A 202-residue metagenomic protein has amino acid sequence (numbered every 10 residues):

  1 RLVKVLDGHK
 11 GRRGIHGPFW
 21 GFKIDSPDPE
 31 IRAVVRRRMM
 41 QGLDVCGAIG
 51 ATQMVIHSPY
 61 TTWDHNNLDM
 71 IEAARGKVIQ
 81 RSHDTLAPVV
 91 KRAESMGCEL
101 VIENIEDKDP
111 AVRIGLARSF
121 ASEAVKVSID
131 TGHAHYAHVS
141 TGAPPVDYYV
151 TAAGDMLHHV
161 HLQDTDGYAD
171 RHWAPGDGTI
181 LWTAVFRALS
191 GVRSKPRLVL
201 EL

Functional and structural regions predicted by a protein language model:
R1-V3, F19-S26, E30-R36, L198: Alpha/beta catalytic barrel-like cores
L2-I15, Q41-G50, V90-S95, L116-A124 (+2 more regions): Acidic (Asp/Glu)-rich catalytic clusters
R13-P18, M54-I56, L100-I102, V125-D130 (+2 more regions): Hydrophobic faces of well-ordered beta-strands that scaffold small-molecule active sites in alpha/beta enzyme cores
G17-F19, Y60, D164-D166: Short, histidine-centered active-site or binding-site loop motifs used for metal coordination, general acid-base
G21-S26, W63-N67, H135-H138, Y168-H172: A short acidic, helix-capping loop that chelates divalent metal ions and anchors anionic groups
D25-K126: Active-site acidic/histidine proton-transfer and metal-coordination neighborhood in alpha/beta enzyme cores
I79-Q80, G178-R187: Glycine-rich S-adenosyl-L-methionine
L86-T179: Acidic/histidine-rich catalytic cores of soluble enzymes
